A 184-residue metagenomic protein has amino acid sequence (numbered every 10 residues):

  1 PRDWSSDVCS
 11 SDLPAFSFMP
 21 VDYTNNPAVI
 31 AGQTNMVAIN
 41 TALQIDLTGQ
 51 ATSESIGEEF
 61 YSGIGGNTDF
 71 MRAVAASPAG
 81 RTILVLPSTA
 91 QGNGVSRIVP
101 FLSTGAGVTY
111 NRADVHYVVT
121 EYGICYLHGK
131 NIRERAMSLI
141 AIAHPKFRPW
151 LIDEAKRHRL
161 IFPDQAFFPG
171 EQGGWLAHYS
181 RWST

Functional and structural regions predicted by a protein language model:
P1-C9: Single conserved hydrophobic/aromatic residue that forms the stacking wall/gate of nucleotide- or nucleobase-binding
S6, L13, F18-D22: Phosphate/diphosphate-binding loops
V21-D22, L151-A155, A166-G170: Short coil/turn segments at secondary-structure boundaries
T24-A38, I45-V115, Y126-H128, E134: Hydrophobic alpha-helical bundle architecture
T41-A42, Y122: Residues immediately flanking
M71-V85, A141-L160: Short, solvent-exposed cationic patches
T109-K156: A hydrophobic, small-residue-rich beta->alpha segment in the mid-to-C-terminal subdomain of diverse proteins
H158, D164-T184: Flexible, glycine-rich loop/tail regions that form catalytic "lids" or insertion modules at the edges of active sites
